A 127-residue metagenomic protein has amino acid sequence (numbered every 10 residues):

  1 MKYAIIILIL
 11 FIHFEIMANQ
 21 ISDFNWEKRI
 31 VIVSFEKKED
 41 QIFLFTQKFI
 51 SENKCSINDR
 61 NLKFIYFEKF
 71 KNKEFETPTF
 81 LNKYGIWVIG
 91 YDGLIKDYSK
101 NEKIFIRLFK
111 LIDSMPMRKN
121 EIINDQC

Functional and structural regions predicted by a protein language model:
K2-Y3, L8, H13-C127: Non-catalytic interaction/Regulatory regions outside core domains
